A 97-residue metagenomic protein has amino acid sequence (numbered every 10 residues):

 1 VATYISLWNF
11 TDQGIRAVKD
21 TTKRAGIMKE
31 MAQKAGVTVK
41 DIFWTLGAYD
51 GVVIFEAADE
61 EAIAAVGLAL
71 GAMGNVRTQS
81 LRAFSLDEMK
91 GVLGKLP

Functional and structural regions predicted by a protein language model:
V1-P97: A compositional/biophysical signature of low hydrophobicity enriched in polar/charged and small residues
